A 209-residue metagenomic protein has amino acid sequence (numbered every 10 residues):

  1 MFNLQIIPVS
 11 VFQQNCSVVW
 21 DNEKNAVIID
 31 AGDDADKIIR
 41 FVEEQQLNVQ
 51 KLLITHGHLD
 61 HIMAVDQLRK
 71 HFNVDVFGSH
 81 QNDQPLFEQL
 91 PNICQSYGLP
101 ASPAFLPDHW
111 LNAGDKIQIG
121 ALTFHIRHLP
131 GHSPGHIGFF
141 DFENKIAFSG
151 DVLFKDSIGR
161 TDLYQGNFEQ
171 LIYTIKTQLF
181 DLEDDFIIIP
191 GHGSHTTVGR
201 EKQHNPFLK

Functional and structural regions predicted by a protein language model:
M1-Q45, G138-G150: Conserved beta-strand hairpin/beta-sheet module of binuclear metal-dependent hydrolase folds, prominently
N3-Q5, N48, D75, H109 (+2 more regions): Conserved beta-strand segments of alpha/beta enzyme cores
I7-P8, P107-D108, H128-P130: Short Gly/Pro-enriched turn/cap motifs at secondary-structure boundaries
S17, H109, G114-D115, I137 (+1 more regions): Residue-level detector of beta-strand structural context in well-folded domains
K24, D33, L59, D83 (+4 more regions): Short, glycine/acidic-enriched loop or turn micro-motifs at the edges of active sites
I28-I29, Q50-G57, V76-H80, H128-G131 (+2 more regions): Active-site neighborhood of phospho(di)ester-bond hydrolases with catalytic His/Asp-centered motifs
D34-I117, H204-F207: Active-site HxH/HxHxD metal-binding segment of metal-dependent hydrolases
I93, L122-K209: Metallo-beta-lactamase
